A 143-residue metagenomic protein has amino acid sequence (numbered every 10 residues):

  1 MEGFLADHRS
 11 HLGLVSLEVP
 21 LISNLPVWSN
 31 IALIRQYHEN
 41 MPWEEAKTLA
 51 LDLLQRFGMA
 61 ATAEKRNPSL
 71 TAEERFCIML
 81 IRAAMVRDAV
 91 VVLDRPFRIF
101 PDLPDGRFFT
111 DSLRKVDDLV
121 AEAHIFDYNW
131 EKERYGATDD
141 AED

Functional and structural regions predicted by a protein language model:
M1-G13: ABC ATPase NBD coupling module
H11-L21, L25, P96-F97: ABC ATPase nucleotide-binding domain signature
E18, S23-M41, E45, L49 (+1 more regions): Q-loop/switch helix immediately C-terminal to the Walker
P26, L70-E74: ABC transporter NBD signature
L53-T71: Conserved ABC nucleotide-binding domain
L70, A84-M85: ABC ATPase signature
L80: Hydrophobic anchor residue at the start of the ABC signature
V86-V90, R98-R134: Conserved catalytic loops of ABC-family nucleotide-binding domains
